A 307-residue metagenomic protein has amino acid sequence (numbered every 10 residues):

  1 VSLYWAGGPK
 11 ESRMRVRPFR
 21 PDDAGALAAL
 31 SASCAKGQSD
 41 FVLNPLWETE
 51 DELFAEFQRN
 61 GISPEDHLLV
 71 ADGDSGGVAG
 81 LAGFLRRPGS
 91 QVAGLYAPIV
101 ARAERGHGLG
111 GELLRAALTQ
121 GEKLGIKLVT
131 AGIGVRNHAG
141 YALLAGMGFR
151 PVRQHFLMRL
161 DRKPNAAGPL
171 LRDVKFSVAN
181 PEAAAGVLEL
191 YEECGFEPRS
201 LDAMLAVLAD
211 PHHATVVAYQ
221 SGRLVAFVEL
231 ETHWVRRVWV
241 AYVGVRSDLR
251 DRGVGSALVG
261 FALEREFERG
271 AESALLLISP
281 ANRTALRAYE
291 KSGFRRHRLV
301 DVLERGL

Functional and structural regions predicted by a protein language model:
R15-A29, D173-V187: A short beta-loop-alpha structural element at the N-terminal edge of CoA-dependent acyl/N-acetyltransferase catalytic
S31-G37, V42-L68, G73, C194-E229: Active-site rim helix/loop that mediates acceptor-substrate recognition in acyltransferases
V70, G77-R86, G94, V217 (+2 more regions): Conserved beta-strand in the GNAT
L85, Y96-R105, I133, V243-R250 (+1 more regions): A short, internal acetyl-CoA/4′-phosphopantetheine-binding micro-motif in the GNAT/acyltransferase core
V100, G106-T119, G146, V245 (+2 more regions): Conserved acetyl-CoA-binding loop-helix of GNAT-fold acetyltransferases
H107, G111, V135-R153, S256 (+1 more regions): Conserved active-site alpha-helix within GNAT-family acetyltransferase domains
G121-I133, E266-L277: Conserved GNAT acetyl-CoA-binding A-motif
G132-G134, R150-K163, L275-I278, R295-L307: Conserved catalytic-core motifs of GNAT/GCN5-like acyltransferases
